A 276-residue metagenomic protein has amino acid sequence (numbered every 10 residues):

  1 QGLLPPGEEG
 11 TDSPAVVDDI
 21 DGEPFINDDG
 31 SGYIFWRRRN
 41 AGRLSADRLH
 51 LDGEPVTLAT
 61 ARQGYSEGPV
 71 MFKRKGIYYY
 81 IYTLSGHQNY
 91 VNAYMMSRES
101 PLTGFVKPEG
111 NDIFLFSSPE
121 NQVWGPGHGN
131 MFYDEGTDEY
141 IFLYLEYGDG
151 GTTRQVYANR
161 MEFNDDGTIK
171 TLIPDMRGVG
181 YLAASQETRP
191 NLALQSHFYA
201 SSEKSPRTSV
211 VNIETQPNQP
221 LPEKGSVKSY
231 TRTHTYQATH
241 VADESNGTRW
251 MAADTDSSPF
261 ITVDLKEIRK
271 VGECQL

Functional and structural regions predicted by a protein language model:
Q1-Q63, K73-Y78, T83-E120, E135-T137 (+1 more regions): Beta-rich carbohydrate-recognition and catalytic domains
I20-E23, E67-V70, G127-N130: Beta-propeller and closely related beta-sheet repeat lectin domains
G125-G127, R154: Short, surface-exposed coil-to-beta transition loops
G180-I268: Disordered, acidic Ser/Thr/Pro-rich linker "stalks" and the adjacent N-terminal cap of the next globular domain
R269-L276: A short beta-strand element within beta-rich, extracytoplasmic domains of secreted/secretory-pathway proteins
